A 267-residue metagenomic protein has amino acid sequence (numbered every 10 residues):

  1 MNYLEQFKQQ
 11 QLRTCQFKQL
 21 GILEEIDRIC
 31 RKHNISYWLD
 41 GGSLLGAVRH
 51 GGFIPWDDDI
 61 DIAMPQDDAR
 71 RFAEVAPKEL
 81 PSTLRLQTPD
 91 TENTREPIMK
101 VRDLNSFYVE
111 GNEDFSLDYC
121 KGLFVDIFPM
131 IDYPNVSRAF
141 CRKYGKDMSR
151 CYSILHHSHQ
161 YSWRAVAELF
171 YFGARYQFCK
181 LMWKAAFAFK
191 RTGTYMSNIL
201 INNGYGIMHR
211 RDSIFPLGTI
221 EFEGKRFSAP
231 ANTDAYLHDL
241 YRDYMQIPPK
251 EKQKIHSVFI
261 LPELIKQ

Functional and structural regions predicted by a protein language model:
Y3-H33, A76-N135, S153-S158, R164-L240 (+1 more regions): Conserved catalytic core of two-metal-ion nucleotidyltransferases
D27-I60, M64, A69, L240: Active-site nucleotide-donor binding segment shared across nucleotidyl transfer reactions
R70-E74: Short, conserved charged micro-motifs
V136-K143: A short secondary-structure junction signal
M148: A contiguous, mid-domain pocket- or channel-lining segment that forms the substrate-recognition surface
